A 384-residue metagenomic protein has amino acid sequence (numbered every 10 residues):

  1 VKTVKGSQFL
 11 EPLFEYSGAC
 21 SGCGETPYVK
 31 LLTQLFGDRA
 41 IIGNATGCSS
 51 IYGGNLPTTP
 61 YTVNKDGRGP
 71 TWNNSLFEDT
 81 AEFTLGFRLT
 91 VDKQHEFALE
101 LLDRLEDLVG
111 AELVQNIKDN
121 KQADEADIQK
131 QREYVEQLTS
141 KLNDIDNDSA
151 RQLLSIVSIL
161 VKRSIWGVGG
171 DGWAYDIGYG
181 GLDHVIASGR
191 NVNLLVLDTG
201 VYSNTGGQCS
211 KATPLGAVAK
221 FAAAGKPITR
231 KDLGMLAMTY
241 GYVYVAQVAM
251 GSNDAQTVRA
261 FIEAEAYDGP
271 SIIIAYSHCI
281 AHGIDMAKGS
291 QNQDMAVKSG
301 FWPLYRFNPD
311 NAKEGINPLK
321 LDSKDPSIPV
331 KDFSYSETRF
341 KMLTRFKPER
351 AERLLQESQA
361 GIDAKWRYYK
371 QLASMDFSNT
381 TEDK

Functional and structural regions predicted by a protein language model:
V1-R151: Iron-sulfur-cluster electron-transfer modules
G6-G18, S75-L89, F97-D107, I159-V161 (+3 more regions): Conserved thiamine diphosphate
Y16, E25-P27, D38-A40, N44 (+8 more regions): Structural beta-strand/beta-sheet cores of well-ordered domains, especially the beta-sheet scaffolds that support
T26, L31, L35, R39 (+13 more regions): Generic, well-ordered alpha-helical scaffold segments in large soluble proteins
T33-Q34, L154-V161: A short acidic-Thr-Gly-centered motif at the start of a beta-strand
C48, G170-G172: Active-site metal-binding loops of divalent metal-dependent hydrolases
K65-Q122, Y276-K384: Flexible, low-complexity linker and terminal segments
N147, V161-G169, D176-V192, L197-D325: Glycine-rich ThDP/TPP pyrophosphate-binding loop and its adjacent helix/strand module within ThDP-dependent enzymes
